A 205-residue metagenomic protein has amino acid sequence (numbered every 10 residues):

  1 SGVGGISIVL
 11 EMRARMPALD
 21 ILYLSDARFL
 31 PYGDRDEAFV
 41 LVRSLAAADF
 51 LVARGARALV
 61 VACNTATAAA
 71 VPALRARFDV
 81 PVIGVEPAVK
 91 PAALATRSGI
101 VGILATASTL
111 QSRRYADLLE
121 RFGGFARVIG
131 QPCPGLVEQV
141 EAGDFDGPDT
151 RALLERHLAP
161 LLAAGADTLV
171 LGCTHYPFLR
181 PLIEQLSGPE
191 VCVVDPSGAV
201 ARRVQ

Functional and structural regions predicted by a protein language model:
S1-Q205: Non-catalytic structural scaffold of enzyme domains
